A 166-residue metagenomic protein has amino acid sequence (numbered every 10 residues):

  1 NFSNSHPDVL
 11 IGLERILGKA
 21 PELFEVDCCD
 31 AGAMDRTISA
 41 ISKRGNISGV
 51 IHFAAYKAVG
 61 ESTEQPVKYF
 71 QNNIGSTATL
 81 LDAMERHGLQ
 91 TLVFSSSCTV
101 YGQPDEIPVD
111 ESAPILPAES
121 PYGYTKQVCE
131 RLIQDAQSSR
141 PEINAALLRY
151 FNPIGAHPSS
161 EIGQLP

Functional and structural regions predicted by a protein language model:
N1-G49: N-terminal Rossmann/SDR dinucleotide-binding element
S5, Y56-G60, Y101: Active-site beta-alpha loop architecture of Rossmann-like, nucleotide-cofactor-dependent enzymes
D8, R36, E61-E64, G75: Generic recognition of short, well-ordered alpha-helical segments
V26, S95-S96, L148: Short glycine/serine/threonine-enriched helix-capping/active-site loop that flanks the nucleotide-sugar donor pocket
S48-I51, V93: N-terminal Rossmann-like NAD(P) cofactor-binding module of classical short-chain dehydrogenase/reductase
F53-K57, S96-S97: Conserved NAD(P)H cofactor-binding loop of Rossmann-fold oxidoreductase domains
E64-T79, R86, Q90-T91, V100-N152 (+1 more regions): Catalytic helix-loop patch of NAD(P)-dependent Rossmann-fold dehydrogenases
